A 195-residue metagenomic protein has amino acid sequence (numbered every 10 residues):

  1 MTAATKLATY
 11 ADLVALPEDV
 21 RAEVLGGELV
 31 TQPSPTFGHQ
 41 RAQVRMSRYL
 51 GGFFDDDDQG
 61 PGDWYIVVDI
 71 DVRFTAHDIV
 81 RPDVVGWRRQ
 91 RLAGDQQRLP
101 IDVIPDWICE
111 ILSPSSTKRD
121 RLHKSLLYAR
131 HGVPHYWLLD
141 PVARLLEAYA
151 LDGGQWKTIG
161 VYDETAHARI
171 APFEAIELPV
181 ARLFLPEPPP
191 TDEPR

Functional and structural regions predicted by a protein language model:
M1-R195: Gly/Pro/Ser/Thr-rich low-complexity, intrinsically disordered segments predominantly at protein N-termini
